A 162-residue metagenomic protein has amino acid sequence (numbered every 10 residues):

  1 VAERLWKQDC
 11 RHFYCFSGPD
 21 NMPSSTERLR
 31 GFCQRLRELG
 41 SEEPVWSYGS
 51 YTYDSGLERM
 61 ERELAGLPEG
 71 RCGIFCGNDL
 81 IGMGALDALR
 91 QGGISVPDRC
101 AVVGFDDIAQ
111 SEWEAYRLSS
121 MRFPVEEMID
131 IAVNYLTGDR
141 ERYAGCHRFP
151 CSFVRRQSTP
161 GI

Functional and structural regions predicted by a protein language model:
V1-L39, E43-W46, G145-P160: An alpha-beta-alpha
V1-R4, S55-R62: Well-ordered alpha-helical segments embedded in enzymatic catalytic cores
G18, M22, G49, F75-C76 (+1 more regions): Active-site-adjacent beta-strand anchor residues
D20, E27, Y51-T52, L80 (+1 more regions): Short beta->alpha linker loops
S24-R28, G56, V125, I129: Conserved donor sugar-nucleotide recognition element shared by glycan-biosynthetic enzymes
E43-P44, E61-I162: Flexible loop/turn connectors
V45-D54: Short beta->alpha junction loops
